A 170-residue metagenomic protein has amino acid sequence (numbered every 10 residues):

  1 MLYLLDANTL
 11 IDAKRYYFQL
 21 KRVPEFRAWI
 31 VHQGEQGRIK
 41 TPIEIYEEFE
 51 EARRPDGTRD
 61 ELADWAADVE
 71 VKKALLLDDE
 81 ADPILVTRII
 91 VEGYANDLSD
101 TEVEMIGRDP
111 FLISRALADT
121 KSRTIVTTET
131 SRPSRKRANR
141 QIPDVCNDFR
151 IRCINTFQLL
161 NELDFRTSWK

Functional and structural regions predicted by a protein language model:
M1-Y3: Extreme N-terminal starter segment of soluble prokaryotic enzymes
A7-R123, S131-R132: Active-site-proximal, substrate-binding regions of enzyme catalytic domains and RNA-binding/basic surfaces
S122-T124, S131-K170: Acidic, PIN/NYN-like endoribonuclease modules and their adjacent C-terminal/linker elements
